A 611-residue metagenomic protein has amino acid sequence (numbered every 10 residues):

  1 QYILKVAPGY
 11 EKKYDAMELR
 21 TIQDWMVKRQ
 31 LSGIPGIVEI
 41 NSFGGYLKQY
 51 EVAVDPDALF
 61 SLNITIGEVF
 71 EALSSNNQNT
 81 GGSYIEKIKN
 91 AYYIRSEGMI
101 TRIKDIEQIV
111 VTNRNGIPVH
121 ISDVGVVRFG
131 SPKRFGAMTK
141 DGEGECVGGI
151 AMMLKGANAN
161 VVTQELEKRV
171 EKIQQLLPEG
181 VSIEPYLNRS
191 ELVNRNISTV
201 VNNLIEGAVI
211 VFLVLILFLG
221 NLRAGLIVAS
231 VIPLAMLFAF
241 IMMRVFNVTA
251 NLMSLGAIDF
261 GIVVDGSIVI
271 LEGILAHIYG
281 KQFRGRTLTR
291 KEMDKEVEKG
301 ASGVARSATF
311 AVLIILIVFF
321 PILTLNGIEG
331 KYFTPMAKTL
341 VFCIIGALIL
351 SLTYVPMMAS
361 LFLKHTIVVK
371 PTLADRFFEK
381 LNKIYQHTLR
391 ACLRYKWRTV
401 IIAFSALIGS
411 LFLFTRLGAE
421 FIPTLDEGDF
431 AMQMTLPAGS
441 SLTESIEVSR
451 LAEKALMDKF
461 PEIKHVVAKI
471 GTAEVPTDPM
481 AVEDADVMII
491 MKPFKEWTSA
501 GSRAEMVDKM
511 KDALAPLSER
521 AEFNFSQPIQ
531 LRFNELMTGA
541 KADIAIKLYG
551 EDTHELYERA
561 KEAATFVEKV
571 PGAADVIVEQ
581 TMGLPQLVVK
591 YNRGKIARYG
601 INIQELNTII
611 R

Functional and structural regions predicted by a protein language model:
Q1-K48, G67-G81, I100-F135, E145 (+7 more regions): Surface-exposed amphipathic alpha-helical segments in non-transmembrane regions that serve as interaction surfaces
Y50-V52: Conserved hydrophobic beta-strand signature of PAS-family and PAS-like sensory domains
I94-S96: Long low-complexity, glutamine/asparagine- and Pro/Gly/Ser/Thr-rich intrinsically disordered regions in eukaryotic
G136-A513, E522-P528: Hydrophobic regular secondary-structure detector
